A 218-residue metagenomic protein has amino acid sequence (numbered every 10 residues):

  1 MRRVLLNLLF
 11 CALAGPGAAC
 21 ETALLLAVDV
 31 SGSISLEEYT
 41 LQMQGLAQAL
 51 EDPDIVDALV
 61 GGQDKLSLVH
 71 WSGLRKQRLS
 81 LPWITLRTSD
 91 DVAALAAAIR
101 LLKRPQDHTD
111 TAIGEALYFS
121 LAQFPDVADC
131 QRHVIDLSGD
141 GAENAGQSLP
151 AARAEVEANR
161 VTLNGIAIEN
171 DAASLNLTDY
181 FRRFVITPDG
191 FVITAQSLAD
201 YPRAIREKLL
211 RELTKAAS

Functional and structural regions predicted by a protein language model:
A14-P16: N-terminal signal peptide c-region/cleavage motif recognized by signal peptidases
C20-P82, A116-L117, V134-S138, N164-I166: Von Willebrand factor
A27-E37, L66, P82-T85, I99-D110 (+3 more regions): Second-shell loop/turn segments in exported
I34-E37, Q77, E143-P150, A173-N176 (+1 more regions): Extracytoplasmic/secreted cell-surface and envelope-processing proteins
R78, T85-L86, A93-H133, G165-L177 (+3 more regions): Von Willebrand factor
H108-A158, L210, T214, S218: Exposed acidic/Ser/Thr-rich ligand/metal-binding surfaces
G141-R183: VWA/integrin I-like adhesion module and closely mimicked acidic/polar interface patches used
T187-S218: C-terminal helix of von Willebrand factor
